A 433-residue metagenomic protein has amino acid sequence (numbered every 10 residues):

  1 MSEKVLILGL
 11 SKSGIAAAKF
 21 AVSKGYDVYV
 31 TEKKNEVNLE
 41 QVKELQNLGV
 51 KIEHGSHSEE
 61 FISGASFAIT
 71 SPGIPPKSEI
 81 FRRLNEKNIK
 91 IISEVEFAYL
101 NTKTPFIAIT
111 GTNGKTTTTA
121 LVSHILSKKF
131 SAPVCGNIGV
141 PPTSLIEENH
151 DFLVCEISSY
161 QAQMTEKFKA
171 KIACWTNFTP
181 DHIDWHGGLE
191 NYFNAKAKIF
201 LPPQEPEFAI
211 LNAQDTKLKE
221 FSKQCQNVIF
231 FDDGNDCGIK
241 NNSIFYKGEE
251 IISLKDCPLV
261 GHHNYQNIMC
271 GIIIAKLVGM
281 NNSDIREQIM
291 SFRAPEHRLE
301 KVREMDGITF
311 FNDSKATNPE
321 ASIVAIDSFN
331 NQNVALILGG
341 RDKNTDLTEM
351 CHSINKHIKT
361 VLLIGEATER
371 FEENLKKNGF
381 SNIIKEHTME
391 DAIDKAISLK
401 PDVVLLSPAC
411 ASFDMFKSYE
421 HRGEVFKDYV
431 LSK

Functional and structural regions predicted by a protein language model:
S2-A108, M290, R298-E300, E390-I397 (+1 more regions): Short, basic phosphate-binding NTP loop
E3-K4, V22-S23, E59-A65, P72-A213 (+3 more regions): Phosphate-binding loop of NTP-binding sites
K4, G14-K24, A132, L254-K359: Nucleotide phosphate-binding/pyrophosphate-handling subdomain across enzymes that bind or process nucleotide phosphates
D27-K34, A209-A213, A335-L338, H357-E366: Short internal beta-strands
V28-E32, P133-V134, V154, F230 (+1 more regions): Short beta-strand "acidic-cap" motif of Rossmann-like dinucleotide-binding folds
N35-Q41, E60-F61, I74-K77, D215-E220 (+2 more regions): Short, charged/polar "capping" segments at the starts of alpha-helices and the immediately preceding loops
V42-K43, T348-V403: C-terminal helical cap/extension that packs against the catalytic core of soluble nucleotide-cofactor enzymes
A409-K433: Glycine/aspartate-rich loop-and-adjacent alpha/beta segment that forms the canonical ThDP
